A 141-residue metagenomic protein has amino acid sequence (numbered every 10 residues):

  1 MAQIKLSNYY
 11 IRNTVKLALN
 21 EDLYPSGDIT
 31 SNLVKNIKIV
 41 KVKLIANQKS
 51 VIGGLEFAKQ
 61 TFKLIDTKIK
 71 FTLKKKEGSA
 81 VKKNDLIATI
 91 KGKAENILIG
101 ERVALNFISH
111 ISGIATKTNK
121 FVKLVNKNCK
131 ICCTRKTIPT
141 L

Functional and structural regions predicted by a protein language model:
A2-L141: Acidic/glycine-rich phosphate/pyrophosphate-binding loops and surrounding catalytic core that coordinate Mg2+
